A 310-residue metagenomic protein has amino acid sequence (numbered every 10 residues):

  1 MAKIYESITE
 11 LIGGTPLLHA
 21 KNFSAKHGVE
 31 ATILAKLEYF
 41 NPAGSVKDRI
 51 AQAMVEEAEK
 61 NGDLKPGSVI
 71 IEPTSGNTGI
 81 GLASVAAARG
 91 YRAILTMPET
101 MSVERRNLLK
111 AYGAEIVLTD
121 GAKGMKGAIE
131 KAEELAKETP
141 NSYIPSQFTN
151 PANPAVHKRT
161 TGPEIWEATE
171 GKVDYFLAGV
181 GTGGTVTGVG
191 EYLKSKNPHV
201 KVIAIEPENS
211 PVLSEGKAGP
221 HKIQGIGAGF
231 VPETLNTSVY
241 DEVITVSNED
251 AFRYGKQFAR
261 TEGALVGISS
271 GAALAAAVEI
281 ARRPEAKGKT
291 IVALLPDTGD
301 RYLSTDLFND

Functional and structural regions predicted by a protein language model:
M1-D310: PLP-dependent amino-acid enzyme catalytic core
